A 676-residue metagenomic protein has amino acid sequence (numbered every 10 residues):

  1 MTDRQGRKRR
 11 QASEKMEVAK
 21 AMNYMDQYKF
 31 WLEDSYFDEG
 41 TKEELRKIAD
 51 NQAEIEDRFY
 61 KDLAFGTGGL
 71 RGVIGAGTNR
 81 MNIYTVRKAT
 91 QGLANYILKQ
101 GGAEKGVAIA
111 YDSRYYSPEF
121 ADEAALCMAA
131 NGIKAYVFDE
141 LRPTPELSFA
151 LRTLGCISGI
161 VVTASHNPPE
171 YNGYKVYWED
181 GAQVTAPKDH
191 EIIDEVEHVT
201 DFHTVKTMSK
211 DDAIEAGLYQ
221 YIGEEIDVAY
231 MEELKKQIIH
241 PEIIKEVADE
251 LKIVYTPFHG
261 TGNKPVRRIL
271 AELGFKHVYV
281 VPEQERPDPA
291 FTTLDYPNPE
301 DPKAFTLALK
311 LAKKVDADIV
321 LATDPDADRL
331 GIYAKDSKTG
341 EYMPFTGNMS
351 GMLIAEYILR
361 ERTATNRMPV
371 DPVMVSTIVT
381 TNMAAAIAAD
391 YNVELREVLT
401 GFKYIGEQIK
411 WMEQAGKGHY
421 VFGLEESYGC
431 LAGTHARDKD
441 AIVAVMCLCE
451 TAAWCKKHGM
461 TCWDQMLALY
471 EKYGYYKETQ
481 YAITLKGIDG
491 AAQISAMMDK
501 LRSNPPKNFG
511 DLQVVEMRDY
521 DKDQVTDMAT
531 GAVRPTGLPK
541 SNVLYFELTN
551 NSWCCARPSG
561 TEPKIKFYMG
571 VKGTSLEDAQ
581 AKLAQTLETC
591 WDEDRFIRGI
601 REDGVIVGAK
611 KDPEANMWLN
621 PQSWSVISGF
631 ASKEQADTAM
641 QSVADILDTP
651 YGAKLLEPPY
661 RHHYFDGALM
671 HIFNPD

Functional and structural regions predicted by a protein language model:
N23-A124, A213-E250, T261: An N-terminal, well-structured beta->alpha segment
E54-F59, L63, N172-T306, L311-A312: Gly/Ser/Thr-enriched, mixed-charge loops and adjacent short helices that form phosphate/oxyanion-binding elements
F59-N79, A164-N167, P257-I269, P325 (+3 more regions): Conserved phosphate/anionic-ligand binding catalytic regions in large, soluble enzymes, centered on
A108-Y171, G274-G331: N-terminal small/polar loop signature for handling phosphorylated ligands or for N-terminal nucleophile
Y177-T207, N348-P372, S376-I387, A441: Glycine-rich phosphate-binding loop plus the immediately following alpha-helix
K313, A317-I319, E341-M343, E361-A556 (+2 more regions): Phosphate-binding and adjacent anionic-ligand microenvironments
T561-Q585: Generic C-terminus detector
E577, A581-D676: Acidic, mature catalytic/reactive cores of soluble proteins
